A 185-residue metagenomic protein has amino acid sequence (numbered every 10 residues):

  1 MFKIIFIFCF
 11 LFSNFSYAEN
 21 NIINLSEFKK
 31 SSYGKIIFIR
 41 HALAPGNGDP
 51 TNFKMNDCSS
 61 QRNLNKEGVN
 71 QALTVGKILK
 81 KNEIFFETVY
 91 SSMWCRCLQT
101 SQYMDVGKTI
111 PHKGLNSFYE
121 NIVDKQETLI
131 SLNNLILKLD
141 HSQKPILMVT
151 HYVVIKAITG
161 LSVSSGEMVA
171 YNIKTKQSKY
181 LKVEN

Functional and structural regions predicted by a protein language model:
I4-S13: Sec-dependent N-terminal signal peptides
N14-A18: Sec/Tat signal peptide C-region and signal peptidase I cleavage site
N20-K113, F118-N121, L161-N185: Active-site-proximal alpha-helix that buttresses catalytic centers in soluble enzyme cores
G34-I36, H141-T150: Generic beta-sheet signal
N82-I84, L139-Q143: Glycine-rich phosphate-binding loop signature in dinucleotide/nucleotide-binding domains
S91-W94, V149-V153: Short, well-ordered beta-to-alpha junction loops that form the rim of enzyme active sites and present histidine/acidic
V123-I130: Short, surface-exposed amphipathic charged segments that create phosphate/polyanion-binding patches used for binding
I130-D140: A short, acidic, amphipathic alpha-helical segment used as a generic capping/interface helix at domain edges
